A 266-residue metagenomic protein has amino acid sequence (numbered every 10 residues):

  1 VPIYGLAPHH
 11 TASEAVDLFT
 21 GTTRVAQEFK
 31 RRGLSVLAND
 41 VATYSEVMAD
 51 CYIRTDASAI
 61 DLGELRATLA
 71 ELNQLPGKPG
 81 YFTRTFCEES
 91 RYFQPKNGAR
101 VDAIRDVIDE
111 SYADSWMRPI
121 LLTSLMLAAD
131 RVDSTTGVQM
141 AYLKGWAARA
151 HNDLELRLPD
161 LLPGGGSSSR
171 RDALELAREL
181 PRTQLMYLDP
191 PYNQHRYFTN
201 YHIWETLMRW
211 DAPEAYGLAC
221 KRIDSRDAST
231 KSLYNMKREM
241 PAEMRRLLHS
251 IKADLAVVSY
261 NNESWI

Functional and structural regions predicted by a protein language model:
V1-F19, R24-R32, E46-M48, T55: S-adenosyl-L-methionine
S13, T183-Q184, D254: Conserved acidic residues
V36-D40: Conserved SAM-binding motif I beta-strand of class I
D50-E64, E155-G164: Short, conserved SAM-binding/catalytic segment of Class I S-adenosyl-L-methionine-dependent methyltransferases
G63-R84: Glycine-rich active-site loop/strand segments that organize a redox cofactor
K78-P79, R84-Y201, A212-T230: SAM-dependent nucleic-acid methyltransferase catalytic core
T230-I266: Conserved Class I SAM-dependent methyltransferase catalytic core
